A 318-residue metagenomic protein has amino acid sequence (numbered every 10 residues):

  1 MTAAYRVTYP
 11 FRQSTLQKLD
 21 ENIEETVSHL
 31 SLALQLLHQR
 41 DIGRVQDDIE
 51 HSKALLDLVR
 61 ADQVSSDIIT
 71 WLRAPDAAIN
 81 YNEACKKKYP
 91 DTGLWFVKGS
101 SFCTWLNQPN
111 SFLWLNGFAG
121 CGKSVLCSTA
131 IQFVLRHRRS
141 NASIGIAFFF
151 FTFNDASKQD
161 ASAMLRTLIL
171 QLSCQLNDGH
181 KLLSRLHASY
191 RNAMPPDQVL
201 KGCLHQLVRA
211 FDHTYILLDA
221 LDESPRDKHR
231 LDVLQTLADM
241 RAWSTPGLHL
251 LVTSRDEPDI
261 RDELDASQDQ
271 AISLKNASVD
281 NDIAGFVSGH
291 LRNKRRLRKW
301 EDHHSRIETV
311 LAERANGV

Functional and structural regions predicted by a protein language model:
M1-E24, S28-H29, L34-V318: Conserved NB-ARC/NACHT P-loop NTPase core of NLR-like innate immune receptors
